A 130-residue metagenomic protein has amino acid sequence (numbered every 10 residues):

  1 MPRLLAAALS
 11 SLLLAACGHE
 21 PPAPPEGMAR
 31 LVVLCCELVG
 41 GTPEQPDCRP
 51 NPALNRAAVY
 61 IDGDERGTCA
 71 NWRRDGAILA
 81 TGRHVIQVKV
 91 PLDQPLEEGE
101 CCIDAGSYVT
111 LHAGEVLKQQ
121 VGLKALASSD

Functional and structural regions predicted by a protein language model:
M1-A15: Sec-dependent bacterial lipoprotein signal peptides
C17-D130: Short loop/turn and low-complexity linker motifs enriched in small/turn-promoting residues
